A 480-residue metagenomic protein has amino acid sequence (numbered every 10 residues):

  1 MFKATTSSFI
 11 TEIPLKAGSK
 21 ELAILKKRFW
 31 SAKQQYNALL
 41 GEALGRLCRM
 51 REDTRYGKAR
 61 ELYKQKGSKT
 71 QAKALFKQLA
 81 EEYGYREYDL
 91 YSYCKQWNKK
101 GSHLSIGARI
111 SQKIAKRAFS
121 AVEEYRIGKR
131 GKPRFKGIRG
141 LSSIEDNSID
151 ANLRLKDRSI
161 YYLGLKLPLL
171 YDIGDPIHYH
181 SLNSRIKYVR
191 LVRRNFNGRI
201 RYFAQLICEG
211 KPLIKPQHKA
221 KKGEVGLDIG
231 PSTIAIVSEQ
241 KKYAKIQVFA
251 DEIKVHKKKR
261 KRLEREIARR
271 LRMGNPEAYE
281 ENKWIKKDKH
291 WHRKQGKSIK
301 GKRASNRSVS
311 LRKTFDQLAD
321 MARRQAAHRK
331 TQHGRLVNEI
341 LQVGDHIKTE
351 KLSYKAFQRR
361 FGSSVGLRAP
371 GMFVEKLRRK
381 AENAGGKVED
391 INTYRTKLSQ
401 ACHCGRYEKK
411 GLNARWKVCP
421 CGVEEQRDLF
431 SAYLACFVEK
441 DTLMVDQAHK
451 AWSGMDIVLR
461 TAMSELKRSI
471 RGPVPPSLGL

Functional and structural regions predicted by a protein language model:
M1-S111, G479: Gly/serine-rich nucleotide phosphate-binding loop at the start of the catalytic core of nucleotide/ADP-ribose-handling
M1-S8, M50-A59, S364, R368-L480: Positively charged, low-complexity nucleic-acid-binding target-recognition regions
L39, I114-Y125, L429-E439: Stable alpha-helical structural segments in soluble proteins, enriched in small hydrophobic residues
E52, Y56-L79, L206-V225, I229-P370 (+2 more regions): Substrate-contacting helices/loops that form the catalytic groove of nucleic-acid and nucleotide-polymer processing
K66-N197, R323, L367: Acidic carboxylate diad motif detector
D157-L165, T233-Q240, Q400, R415-P420: Short polybasic amphipathic segments
H180-S181, R199-I200, I207, L336 (+3 more regions): Short helix-coil boundary/hinge micro-motifs
